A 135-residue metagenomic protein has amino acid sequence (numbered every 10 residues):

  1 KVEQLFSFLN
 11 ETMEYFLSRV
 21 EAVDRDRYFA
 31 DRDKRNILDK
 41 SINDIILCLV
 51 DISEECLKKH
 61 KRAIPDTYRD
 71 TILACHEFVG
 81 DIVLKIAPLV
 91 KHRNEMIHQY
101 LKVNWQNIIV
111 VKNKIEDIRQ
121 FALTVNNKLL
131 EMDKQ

Functional and structural regions predicted by a protein language model:
K1-Q135: Solvent-exposed interaction patches of small proteins and small membrane subunits
